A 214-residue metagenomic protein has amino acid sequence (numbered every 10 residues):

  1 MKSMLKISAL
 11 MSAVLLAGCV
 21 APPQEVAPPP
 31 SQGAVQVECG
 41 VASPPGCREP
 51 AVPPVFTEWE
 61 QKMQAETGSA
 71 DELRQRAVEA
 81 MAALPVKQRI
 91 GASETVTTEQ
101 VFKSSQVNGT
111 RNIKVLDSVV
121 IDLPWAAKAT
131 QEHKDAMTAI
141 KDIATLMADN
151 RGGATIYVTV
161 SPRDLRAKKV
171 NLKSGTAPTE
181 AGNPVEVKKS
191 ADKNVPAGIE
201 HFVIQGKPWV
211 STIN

Functional and structural regions predicted by a protein language model:
M1-A9: Bacterial N-terminal signal peptides that target proteins for export
L15-G18: C-terminal motif of bacterial Sec signal peptides marking the signal peptidase cleavage site
V20-Q75: Short, low-complexity, glycine-enriched hydrophobic/amphipathic alpha-helices that associate with lipid bilayers
V55-K134, D142-N150, V185-I213: Periplasmic peptidoglycan-binding/tethering modules of Gram-negative envelope proteins
A129-M137, D164-K169: Solvent-exposed, acidic/flexible segments
G152-T159: Hydrophobic beta-strand segments of well-ordered beta-sheets in folded domains
V160-D164, A191: Short beta-alpha junction loops
A167-E180: Short, aromatic/basic amphipathic alpha-helical patches
